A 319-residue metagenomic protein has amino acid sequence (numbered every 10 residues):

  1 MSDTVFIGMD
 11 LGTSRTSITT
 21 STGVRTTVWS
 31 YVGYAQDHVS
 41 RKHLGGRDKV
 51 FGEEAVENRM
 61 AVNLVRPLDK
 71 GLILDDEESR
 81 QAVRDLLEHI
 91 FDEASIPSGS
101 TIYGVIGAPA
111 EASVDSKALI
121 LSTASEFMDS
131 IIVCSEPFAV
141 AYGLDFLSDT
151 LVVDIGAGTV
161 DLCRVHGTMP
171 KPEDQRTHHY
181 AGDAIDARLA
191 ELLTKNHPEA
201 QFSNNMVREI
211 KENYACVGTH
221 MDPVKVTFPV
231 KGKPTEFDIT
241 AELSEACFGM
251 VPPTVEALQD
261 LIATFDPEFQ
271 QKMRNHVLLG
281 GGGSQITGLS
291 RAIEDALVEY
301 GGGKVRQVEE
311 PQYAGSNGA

Functional and structural regions predicted by a protein language model:
M1-K42, K49-I155, V165-V277, S284-A314: Nucleotide/phosphate-binding catalytic cleft detector across ATP-hydrolyzing and phosphate-transferring enzymes
G158: Short glycine-rich anion-binding loops that position phosphate/pyrophosphate groups of nucleotides and phosphorylated
D161: Positively charged, low-complexity, intrinsically disordered RNA-binding extensions
